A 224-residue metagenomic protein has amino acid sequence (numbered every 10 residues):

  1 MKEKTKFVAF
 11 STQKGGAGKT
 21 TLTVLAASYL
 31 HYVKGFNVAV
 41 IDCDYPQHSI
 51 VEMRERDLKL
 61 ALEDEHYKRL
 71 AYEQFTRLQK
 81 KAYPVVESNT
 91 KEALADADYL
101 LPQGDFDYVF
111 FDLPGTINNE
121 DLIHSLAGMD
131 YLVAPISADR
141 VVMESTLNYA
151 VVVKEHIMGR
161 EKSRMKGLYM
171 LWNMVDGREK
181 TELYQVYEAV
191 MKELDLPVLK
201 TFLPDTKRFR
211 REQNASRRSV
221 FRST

Functional and structural regions predicted by a protein language model:
M1-T12: Extreme N-terminal, non-catalytic leader segments that precede Walker-type/kinase nucleotide-binding cores
S11-A17, Y32-V109, T116: P-loop/Walker-type NTP enzyme "switch/lid" segment
T21-L22: Hydrophobic positions on the alpha1 helix immediately C-terminal to the Walker A/P-loop
L25-Y29: Active-site signature of alpha/beta-hydrolase-fold catalytic machinery across serine- and Asp/Cys-nucleophile hydrolases
V40-I41, F111, A134, M170-W172: Structural beta-sheet core signal
E120-V141: Inter-motif core of Ras-like GTPase G domains
M143-L168, Y184-Y187: Anionic-ligand binding region
M174-R222: Beta-strand-loop-alpha "switch" segments that mediate conformational coupling across diverse proteins
